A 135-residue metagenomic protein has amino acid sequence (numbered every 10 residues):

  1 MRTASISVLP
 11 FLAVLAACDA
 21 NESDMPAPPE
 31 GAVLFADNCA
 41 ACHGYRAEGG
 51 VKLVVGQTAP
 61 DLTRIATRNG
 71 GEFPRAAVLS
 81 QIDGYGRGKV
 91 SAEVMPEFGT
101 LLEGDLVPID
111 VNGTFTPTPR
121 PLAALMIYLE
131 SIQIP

Functional and structural regions predicted by a protein language model:
M1-V8: Bacterial N-terminal signal peptides that target proteins for export
V14-A17: C-terminal motif of bacterial Sec signal peptides marking the signal peptidase cleavage site
D19-N21: Bacterial signal peptide processing site
S23-A27, A32-T58, E72, L79-P96 (+1 more regions): Periplasmic/extracellular electron-transfer cofactor-ligation site, primarily the c-type cytochrome heme-c attachment
A27, P74, P117-P121: An acidic site on a long C-lobe helix of protein kinase domains
G56-T58, L62-T67: Amphipathic, hydrophobic secondary-structure cores in small proteins
R68-G70, L102: Solvent-exposed loop/turn segments at secondary-structure junctions within structured extracellular/periplasmic domains
L79-Q81, S91-E93, E97-P135: C-terminal capping alpha-helices of c-type cytochrome domains
